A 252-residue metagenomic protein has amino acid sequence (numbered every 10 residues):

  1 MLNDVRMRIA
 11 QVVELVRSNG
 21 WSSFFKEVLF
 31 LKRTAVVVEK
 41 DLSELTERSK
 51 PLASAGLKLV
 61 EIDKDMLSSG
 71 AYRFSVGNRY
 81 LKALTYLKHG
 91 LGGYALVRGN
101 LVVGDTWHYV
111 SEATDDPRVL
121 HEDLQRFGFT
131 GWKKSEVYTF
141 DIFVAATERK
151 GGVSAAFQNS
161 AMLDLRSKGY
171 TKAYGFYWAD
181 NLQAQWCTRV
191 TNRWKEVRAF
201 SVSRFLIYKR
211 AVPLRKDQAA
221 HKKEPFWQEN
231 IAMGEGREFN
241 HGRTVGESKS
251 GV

Functional and structural regions predicted by a protein language model:
M1-A83, L91: Acyl-donor-binding surface of acyltransferase catalytic domains
R8, T130, F157-Q158, D180 (+1 more regions): Ligand-binding pocket scaffold of soluble enzyme catalytic domains
L31-E44, V202-V252: C-terminal "cap" of GNAT-fold acetyltransferases
T85, H89, V97, L101-V137: Conserved acyl-donor/pantetheine-binding loop and adjacent beta-alpha core of acyl/acetyltransferases and related
L124-Q125, E136-S167: Conserved acetyl-CoA-binding loop-helix of GNAT-fold acetyltransferases
L165-W178: Conserved GNAT acetyl-CoA-binding A-motif
G175-A184, R204-L206: Conserved beta-strand-loop-alpha-helix junction that forms the acyl-donor binding cleft
R189-F200: Conserved acetyl-CoA-binding loop of GNAT-fold acetyltransferases
